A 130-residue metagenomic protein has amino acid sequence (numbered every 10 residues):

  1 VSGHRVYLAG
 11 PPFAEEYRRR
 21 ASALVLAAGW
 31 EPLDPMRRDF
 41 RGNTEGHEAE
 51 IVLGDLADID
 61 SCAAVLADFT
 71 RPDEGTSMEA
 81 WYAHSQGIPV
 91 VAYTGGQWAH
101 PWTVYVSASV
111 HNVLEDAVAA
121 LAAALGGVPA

Functional and structural regions predicted by a protein language model:
V1-A130: Conserved catalytic or regulatory cores that recognize and/or transform ribose-phosphate-containing ligands
